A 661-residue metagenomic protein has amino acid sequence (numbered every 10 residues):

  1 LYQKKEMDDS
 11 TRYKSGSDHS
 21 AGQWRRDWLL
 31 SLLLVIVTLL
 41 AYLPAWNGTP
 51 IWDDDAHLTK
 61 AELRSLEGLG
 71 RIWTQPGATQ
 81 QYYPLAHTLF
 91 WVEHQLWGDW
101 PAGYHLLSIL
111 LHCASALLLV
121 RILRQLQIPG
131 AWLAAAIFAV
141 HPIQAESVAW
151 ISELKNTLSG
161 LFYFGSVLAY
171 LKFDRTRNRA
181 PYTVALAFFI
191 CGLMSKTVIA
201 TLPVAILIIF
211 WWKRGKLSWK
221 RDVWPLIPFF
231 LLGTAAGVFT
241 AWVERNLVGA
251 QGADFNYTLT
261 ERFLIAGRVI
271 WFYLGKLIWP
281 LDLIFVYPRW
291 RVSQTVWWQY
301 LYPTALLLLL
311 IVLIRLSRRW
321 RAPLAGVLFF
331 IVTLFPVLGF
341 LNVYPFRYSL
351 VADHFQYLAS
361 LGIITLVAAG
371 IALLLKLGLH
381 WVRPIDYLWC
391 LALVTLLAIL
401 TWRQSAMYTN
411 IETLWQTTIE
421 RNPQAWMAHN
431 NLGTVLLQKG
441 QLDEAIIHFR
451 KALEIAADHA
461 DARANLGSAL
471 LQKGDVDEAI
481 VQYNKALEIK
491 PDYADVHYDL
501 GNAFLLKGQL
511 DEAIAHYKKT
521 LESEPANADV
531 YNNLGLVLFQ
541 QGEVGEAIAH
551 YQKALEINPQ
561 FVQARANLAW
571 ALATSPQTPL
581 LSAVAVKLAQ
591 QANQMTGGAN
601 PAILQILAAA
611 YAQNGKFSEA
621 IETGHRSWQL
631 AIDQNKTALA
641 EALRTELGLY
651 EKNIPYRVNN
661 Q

Functional and structural regions predicted by a protein language model:
Y2-S468, D495, N533: Polytopic membrane enzymes that build or remodel cell-surface glycoconjugates and lipids
R421, I455, I489, S523 (+4 more regions): Structural marker of alpha-solenoid helical repeat scaffolds
W426-L437, D461-Q472, D495-L506, D529-Q540 (+2 more regions): Conserved alpha-helical positions within TPR/SEL1-like repeat arrays
T578-A583, Q591-Q594, G598-P601, Q613-F617 (+1 more regions): Terminal, low-structured helical/coil segments at or just beyond the last alpha-helical repeat
